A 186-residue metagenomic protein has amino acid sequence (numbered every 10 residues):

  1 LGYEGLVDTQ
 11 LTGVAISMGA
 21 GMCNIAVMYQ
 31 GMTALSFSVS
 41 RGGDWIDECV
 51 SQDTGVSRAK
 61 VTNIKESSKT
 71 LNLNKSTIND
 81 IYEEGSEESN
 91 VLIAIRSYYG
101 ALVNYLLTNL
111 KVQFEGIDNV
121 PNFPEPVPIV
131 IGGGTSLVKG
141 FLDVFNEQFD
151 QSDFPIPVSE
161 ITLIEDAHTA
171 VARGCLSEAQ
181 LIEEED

Functional and structural regions predicted by a protein language model:
L1-A15, Q30-S36, G43, E48-T62 (+5 more regions): Nucleotide/phosphate-binding catalytic cleft detector across ATP-hydrolyzing and phosphate-transferring enzymes
M18-M22: Short flexible coil/turn linkers enriched for glycine and charged/polar residues that connect secondary-structure
C23-V27: Short beta-strand scaffold segments in enzyme catalytic cores
